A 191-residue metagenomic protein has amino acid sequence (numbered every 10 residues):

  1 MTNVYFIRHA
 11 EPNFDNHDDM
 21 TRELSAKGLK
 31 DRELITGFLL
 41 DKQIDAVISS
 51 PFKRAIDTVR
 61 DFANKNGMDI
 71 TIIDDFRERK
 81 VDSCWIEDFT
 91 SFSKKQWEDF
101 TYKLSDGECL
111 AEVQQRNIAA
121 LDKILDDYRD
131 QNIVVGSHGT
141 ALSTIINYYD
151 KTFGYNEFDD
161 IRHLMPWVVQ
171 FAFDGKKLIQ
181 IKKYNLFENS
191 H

Functional and structural regions predicted by a protein language model:
T2-D69, M165: Active-site-proximal alpha-helix that buttresses catalytic centers in soluble enzyme cores
V4, Q131-T140: Generic beta-sheet signal
P12, A141-L142: Short active-site segment of divalent metal-dependent hydrolases/proteases that encodes the spacing between
R22-E23, N64-I118: Phosphate-handling substructures
L40-Q43, I124-Q131: Glycine-rich phosphate-binding loop signature in dinucleotide/nucleotide-binding domains
S49-S50, Q115, G136-S137: Short beta-strand scaffold positions
F89-Y102, K177-H191: A polyampholytic, Gly/Pro-enriched intrinsically disordered region
D150-Q180: Domain-level recognition of soluble alpha/beta enzyme cores, biased toward histidine phosphatases/phosphomutases
